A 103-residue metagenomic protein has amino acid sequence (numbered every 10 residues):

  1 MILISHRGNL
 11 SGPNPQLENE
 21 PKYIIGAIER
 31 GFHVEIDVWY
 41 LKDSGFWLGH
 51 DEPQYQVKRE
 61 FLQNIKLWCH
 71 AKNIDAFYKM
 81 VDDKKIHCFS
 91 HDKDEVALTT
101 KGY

Functional and structural regions predicted by a protein language model:
M1-Y103: Phosphate-group recognition and catalysis centered on beta-loop-alpha active-site segments
